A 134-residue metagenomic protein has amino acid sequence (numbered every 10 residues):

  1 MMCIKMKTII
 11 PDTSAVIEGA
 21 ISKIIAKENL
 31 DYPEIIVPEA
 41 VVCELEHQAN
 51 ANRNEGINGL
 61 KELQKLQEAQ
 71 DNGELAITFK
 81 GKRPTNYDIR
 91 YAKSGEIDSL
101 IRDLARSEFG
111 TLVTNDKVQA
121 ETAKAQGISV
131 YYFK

Functional and structural regions predicted by a protein language model:
I4-V113, K117-Y132: Active-site-proximal, substrate-binding regions of enzyme catalytic domains and RNA-binding/basic surfaces
